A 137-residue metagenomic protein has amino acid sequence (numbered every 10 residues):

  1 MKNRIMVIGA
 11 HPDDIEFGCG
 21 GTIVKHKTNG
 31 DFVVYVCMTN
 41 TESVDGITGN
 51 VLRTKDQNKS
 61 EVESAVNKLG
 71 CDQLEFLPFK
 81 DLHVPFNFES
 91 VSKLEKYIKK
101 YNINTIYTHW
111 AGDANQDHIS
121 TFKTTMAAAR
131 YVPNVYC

Functional and structural regions predicted by a protein language model:
M1-Y101: Active-site rim/loop-helix segments in enzyme catalytic domains that contact anionic ligands
L94-C137: Active-site adenylate/phosphate-handling loop in enzymes that bind or generate adenylated species
